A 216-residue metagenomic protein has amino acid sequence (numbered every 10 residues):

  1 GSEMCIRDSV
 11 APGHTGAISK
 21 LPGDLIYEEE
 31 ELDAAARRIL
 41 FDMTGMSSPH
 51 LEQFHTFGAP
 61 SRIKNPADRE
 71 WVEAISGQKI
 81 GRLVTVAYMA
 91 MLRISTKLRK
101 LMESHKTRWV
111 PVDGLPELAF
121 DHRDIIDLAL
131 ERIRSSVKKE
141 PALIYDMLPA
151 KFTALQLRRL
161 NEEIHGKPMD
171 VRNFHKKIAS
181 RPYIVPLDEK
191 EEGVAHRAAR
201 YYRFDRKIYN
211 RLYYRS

Functional and structural regions predicted by a protein language model:
G1-I6: Short, small-residue-biased leader/transition segments that mark boundaries at the very start of proteins
R7-P49, F54-R62, S135-E162: Conserved Nudix-box catalytic region and its N-terminal flanking loop in Nudix hydrolases and closely related
R7-S19, G23, L51, E70-G77 (+4 more regions): Short, His- and charge-rich active-site/binding loops that engage polyanionic ligands
D33, R38, D42-M43, S47 (+6 more regions): Positively charged, aromatic-accented nucleic-acid-binding surfaces
S61-T96, L130, R200-I208: Active-site-adjacent beta-strand/loop module that shapes the phosphate/pyrophosphate-binding cleft
T85-M91, L98-S135, M147-L155, N173-K177 (+1 more regions): NUDIX/MutT-family hydrolases
N161-S216: C-terminal accessory regions appended to core domains
